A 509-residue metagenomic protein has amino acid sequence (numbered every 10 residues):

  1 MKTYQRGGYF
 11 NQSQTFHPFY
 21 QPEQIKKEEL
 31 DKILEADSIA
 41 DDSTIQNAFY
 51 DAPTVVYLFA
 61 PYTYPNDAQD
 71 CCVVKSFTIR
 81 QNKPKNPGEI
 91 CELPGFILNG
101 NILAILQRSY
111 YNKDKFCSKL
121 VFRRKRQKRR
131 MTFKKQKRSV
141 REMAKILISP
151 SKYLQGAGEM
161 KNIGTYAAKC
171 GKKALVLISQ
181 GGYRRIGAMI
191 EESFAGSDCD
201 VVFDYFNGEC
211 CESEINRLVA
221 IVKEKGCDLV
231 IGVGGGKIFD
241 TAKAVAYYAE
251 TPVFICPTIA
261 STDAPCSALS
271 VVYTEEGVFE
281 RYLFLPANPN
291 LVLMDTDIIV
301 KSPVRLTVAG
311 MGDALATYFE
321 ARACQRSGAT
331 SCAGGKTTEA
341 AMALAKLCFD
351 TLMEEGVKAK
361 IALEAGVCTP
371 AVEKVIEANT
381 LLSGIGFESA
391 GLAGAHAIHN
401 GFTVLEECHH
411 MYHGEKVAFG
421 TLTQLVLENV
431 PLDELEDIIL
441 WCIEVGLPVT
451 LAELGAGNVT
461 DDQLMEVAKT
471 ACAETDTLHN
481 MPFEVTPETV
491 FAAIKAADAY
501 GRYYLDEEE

Functional and structural regions predicted by a protein language model:
T3-Y9, H17, E28-S43, N47-T54 (+6 more regions): Positively charged N-terminal leader segments that act as targeting/secretion signals
D31-K32, A36, S43, S76 (+2 more regions): N-terminal, intrinsically disordered charge-dense segments
F133-L229, L451: ATP/NTP phosphate-donor binding region
R138, V430-E509: C-terminal charged capping/lid subdomain of soluble metabolic enzymes
S151, Y247-A340: A glycine/threonine-rich phosphate-anchoring loop and its flanking beta-alpha core in nucleotide/phosphate-binding
M160, Y183-G187, E212, K237-A244 (+2 more regions): Short glycine/serine/threonine-rich phosphate/pyrophosphate-binding segments that cradle anionic phosphate groups
V222-T258: A short, small-residue-rich loop immediately preceding and capping a beta-strand
C332-L447: Active-site segments that bind and position negatively charged phosphate/pyrophosphate groups
